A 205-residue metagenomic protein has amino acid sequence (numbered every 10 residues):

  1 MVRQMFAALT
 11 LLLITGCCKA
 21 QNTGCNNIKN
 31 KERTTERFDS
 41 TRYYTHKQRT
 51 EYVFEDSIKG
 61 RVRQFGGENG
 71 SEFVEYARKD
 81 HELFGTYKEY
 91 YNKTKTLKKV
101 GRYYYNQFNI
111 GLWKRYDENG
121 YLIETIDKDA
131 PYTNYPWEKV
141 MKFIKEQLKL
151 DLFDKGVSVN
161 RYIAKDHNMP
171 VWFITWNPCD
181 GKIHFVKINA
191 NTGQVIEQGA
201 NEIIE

Functional and structural regions predicted by a protein language model:
M1-I28: Bacterial Sec-dependent N-terminal signal peptides
L9-L12, K95, D166, D180: A generic structural signal for short, solvent-exposed coil/turn residues that cap or connect secondary-structure
Q21-N92, T96-Y105, I110-R115, Y121-K128 (+4 more regions): Periodic aromatic/glycine/histidine/acidic cluster detector with a strong bias toward beta-strand repeat architectures
A190: Active-site donor-binding loop signature of nucleotide-sugar glycosyltransferases
